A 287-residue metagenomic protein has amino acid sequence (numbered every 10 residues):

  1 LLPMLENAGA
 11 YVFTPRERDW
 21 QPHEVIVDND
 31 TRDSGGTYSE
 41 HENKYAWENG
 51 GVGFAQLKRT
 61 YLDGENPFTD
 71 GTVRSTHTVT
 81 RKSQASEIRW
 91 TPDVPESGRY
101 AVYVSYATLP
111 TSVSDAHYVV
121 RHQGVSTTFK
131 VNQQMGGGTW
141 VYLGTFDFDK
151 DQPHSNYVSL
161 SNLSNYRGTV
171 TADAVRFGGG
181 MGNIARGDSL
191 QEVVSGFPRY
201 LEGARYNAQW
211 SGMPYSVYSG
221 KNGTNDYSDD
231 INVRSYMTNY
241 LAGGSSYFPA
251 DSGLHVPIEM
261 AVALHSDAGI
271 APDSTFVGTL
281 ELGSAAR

Functional and structural regions predicted by a protein language model:
L5-V25, D30-G36, H41-P67, A107-P110 (+6 more regions): Active-site-proximal helix/loop segments of hydrolytic enzymes
G71-V94: Short beta-strands within extracellular/lumenal beta-sheet-rich domains
S86-P110: A short beta-strand element within beta-rich, extracytoplasmic domains of secreted/secretory-pathway proteins
R89-T91, W140-F148: Exposed aromatic-hydrophobic patches
P110-H117: Short coil-to-beta strand junction motifs in C2/discoidin
H117-V119, R176: Beta-strand signatures of extracellular beta-sandwich domains
L143, V175-F177: Extracellular beta-strand elements of beta-rich domains used for carbohydrate recognition/degradation or cell-matrix
